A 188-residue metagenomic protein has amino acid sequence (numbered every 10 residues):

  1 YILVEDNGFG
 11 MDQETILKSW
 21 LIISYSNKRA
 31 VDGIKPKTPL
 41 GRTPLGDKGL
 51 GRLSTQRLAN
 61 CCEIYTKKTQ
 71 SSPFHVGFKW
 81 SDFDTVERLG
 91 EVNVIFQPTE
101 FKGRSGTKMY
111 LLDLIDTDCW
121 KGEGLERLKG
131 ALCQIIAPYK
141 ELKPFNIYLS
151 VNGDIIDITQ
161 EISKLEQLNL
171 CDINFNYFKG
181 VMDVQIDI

Functional and structural regions predicted by a protein language model:
Y1-C119: GHKL (Bergerat-fold) ATPase N-terminal catalytic module, capturing the glycine-rich phosphate-binding loop and acidic
F101-I188: Glycine/threonine-rich ATP-lid/beta-loop region of ATP-binding domains
